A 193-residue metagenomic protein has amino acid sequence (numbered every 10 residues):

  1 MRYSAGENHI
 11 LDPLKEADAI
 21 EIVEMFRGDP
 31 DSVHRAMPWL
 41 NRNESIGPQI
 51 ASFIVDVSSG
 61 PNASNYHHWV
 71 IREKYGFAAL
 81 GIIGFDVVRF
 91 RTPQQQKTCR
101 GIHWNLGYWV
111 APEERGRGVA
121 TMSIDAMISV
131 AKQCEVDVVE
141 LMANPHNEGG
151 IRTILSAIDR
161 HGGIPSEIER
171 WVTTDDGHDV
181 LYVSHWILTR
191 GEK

Functional and structural regions predicted by a protein language model:
M1-S32, R72-K193: Acyl-donor (CoA/ACP) binding surface of acyl/acetyltransferases
D31-D56, H67: Conserved GNAT-fold acetyl-CoA-binding loop/helix
P38-W39, Y66, P93, R170: Sparse recognition of residues in long alpha-helices and their boundaries
G47-I50, A63, G162-S166: A short linear-motif detector with a strong N-terminal bias
S58-S64: Short loop/turn motifs at secondary-structure junctions and domain boundaries
S64-N65, A79: Short, basic and Ser/Thr-rich N-terminal targeting/leader segments
N65-H67, I102: A generic structural signal for short beta-strands and their flanking turns/coil linkers
